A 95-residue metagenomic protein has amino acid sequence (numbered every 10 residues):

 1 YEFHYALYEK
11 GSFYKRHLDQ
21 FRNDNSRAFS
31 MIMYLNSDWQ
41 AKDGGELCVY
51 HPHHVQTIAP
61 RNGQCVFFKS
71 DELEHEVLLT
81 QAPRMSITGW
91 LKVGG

Functional and structural regions predicted by a protein language model:
Y1-G95: Catalytic core of non-heme Fe(II) oxygenases with the double-stranded beta-helix
